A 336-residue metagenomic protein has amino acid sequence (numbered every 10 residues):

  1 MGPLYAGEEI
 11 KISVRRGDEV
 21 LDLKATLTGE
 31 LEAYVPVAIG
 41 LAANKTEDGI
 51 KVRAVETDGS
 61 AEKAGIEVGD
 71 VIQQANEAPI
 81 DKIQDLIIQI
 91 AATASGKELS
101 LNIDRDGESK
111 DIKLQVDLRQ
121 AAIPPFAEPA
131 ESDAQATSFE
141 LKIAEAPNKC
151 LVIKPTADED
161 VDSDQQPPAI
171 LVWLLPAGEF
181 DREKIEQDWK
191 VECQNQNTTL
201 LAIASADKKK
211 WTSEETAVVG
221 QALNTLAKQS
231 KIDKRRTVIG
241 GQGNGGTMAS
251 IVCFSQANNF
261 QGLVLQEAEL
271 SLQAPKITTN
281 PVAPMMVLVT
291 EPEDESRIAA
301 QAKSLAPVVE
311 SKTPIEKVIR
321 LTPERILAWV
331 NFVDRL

Functional and structural regions predicted by a protein language model:
M1, I12, A61-Q84: Conserved PDZ fold ligand-binding element
E19-T57, A92, D111-Q115, R119-P125: PDZ/PDZ-like peptide-tail recognition elements
Q115-P168, I251, K303-P307, T313 (+3 more regions): A domain-start/cap signature at the N-terminus of enzymes
E159-P167, T212-G243: Gly/Ser-rich "nucleophile elbow"/oxyanion-hole loop immediately N-terminal to the catalytic nucleophile in hydrolases
E159-T212: Short substrate-entry loop that stabilizes the transition state in hydrolases
R235-P281: Primarily recognizes the serine-hydrolase "nucleophile elbow" in alpha/beta-hydrolase and SGNH/GDSL folds
G262-R335: The feature captures the conserved acid-bearing segment of alpha/beta-hydrolase catalytic domains
